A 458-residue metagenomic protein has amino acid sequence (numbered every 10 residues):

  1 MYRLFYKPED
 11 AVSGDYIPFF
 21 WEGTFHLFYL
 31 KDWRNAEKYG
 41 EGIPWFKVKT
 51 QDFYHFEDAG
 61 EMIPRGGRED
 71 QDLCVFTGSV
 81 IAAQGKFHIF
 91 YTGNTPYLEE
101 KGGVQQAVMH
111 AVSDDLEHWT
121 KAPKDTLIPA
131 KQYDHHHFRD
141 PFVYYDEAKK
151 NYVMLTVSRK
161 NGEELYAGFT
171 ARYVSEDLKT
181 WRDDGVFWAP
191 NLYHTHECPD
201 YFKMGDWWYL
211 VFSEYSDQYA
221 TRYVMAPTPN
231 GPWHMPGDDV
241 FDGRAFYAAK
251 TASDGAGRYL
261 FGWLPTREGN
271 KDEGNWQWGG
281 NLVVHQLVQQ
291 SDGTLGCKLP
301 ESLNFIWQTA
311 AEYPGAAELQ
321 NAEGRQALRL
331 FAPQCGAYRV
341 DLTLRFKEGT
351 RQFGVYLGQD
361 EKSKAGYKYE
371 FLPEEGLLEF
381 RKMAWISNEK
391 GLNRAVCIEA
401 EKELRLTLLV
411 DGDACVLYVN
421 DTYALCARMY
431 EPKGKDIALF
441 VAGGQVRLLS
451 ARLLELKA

Functional and structural regions predicted by a protein language model:
M1-D140, Y145-H196, K203-D242, L264-Y313 (+4 more regions): Beta-rich carbohydrate-recognition and catalytic domains
F20, P333-C335, E399-E401, V410 (+1 more regions): Surface-exposed coil/turn segments at beta-strand junctions on protein surfaces, enriched
Y201, V340-L342, K402-V419: Short tryptophan-centered beta-strand motifs in secreted/extracellular beta-sheet-rich domains of glycan-recognition
G237-D239, Q326-P333, N393-E399, C426-R428: Beta-strand-rich interaction surfaces with strong enrichment in secreted/lumenal proteins
Q320-K382: Secretory/extracellular carbohydrate-interaction modules and structurally similar beta-sandwich "look-alikes"
W385-R405: Short, aromatic/His-centered strand-loop micro-motif at the edge of beta-sheets
M429, K433-A458: Ligand-recognition surfaces built from glycine- and aromatic
